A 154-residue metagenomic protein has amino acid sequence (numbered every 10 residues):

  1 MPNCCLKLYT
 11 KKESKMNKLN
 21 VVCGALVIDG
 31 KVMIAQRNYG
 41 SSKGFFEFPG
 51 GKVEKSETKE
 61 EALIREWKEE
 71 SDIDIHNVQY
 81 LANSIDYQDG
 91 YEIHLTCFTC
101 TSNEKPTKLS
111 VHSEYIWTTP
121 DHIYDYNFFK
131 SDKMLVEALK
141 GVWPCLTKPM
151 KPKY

Functional and structural regions predicted by a protein language model:
N3-K15: Short, Lys/Arg-enriched N-terminal segments with co-localized hydrophobic residues within the first ~10-30 amino acids
E13-V32, N83: Conserved N-terminal beta-strand and adjoining loop/helix that marks the start of the Nudix/MutT-like hydrolase domain
I28-E69: Conserved Nudix-box catalytic region and its N-terminal flanking loop in Nudix hydrolases and closely related
I73-N83: A short coil-to-beta-strand element that immediately follows conserved catalytic motifs
S84-P106, I116, P120, D132 (+1 more regions): Active-site-adjacent beta-strand/loop module that shapes the phosphate/pyrophosphate-binding cleft
Y126-F129: C-terminal structural segments of small proteins and small subunits
S131-Y154: Charged phosphate-binding loop/patch that engages nucleotide di/tri-phosphates or the phosphate backbone of nucleic
